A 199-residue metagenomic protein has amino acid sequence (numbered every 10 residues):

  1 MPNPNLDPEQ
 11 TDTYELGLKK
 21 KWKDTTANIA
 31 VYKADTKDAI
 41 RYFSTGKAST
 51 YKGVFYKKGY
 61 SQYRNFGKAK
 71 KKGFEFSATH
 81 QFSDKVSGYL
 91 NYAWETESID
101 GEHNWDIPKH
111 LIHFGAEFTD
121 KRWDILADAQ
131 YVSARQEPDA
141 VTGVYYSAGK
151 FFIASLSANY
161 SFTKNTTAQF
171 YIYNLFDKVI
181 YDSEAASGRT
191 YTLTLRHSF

Functional and structural regions predicted by a protein language model:
M1, A39-G46, E95-D106, Q136-V144 (+1 more regions): Outer-membrane beta-barrel translocator domains and adjoining extracellular loop/strand segments of Gram-negative
P4-Q10, R64-K70, G101-L111, V144-K150 (+1 more regions): Replace "Gram-negative outer membrane beta-barrel proteins" with "bacterial and organellar outer membrane beta-barrel
D7-S61, F66, K70-K72: Membrane-embedded beta-barrel scaffold of Gram-negative outer-membrane proteins
T11-T13, T26, R122-D124, I153 (+1 more regions): Active-site lining segments that contact anionic ligands and/or coordinate catalytic metals
L16, A116, L156-A158: Short, basic/aromatic-rich helical patch in the C-terminal catalytic core of site-specific tyrosine
A30, V141-A148, A154-N159, T166: Short, glycine/charged-rich beta-strand-loop motifs at protein surfaces that mediate ligand recognition and catalysis
Y32-D35, F55-D139, S161-T167, Y171 (+2 more regions): Gram-negative outer-membrane beta-barrel transporters
S187-F199: Outer-membrane beta-barrel "beta-signal"
